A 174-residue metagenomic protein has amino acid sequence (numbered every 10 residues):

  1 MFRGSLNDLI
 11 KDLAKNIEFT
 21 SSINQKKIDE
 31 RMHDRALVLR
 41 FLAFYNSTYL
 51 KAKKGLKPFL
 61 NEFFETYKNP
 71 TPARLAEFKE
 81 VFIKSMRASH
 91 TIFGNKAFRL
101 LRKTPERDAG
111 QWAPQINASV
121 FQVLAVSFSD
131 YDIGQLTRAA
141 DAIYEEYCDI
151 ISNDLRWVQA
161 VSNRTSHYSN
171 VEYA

Functional and structural regions predicted by a protein language model:
M1-A174: Flexible coil/loop and intrinsically disordered segments
